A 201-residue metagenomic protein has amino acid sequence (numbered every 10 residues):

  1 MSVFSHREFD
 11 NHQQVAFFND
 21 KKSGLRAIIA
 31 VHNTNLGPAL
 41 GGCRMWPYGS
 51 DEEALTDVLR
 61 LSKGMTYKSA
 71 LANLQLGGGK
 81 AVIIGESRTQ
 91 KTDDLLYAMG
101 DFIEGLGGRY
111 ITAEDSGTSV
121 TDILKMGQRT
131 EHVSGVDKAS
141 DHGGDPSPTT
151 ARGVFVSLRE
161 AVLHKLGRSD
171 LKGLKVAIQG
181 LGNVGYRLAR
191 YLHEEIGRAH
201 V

Functional and structural regions predicted by a protein language model:
M1-G144: N-terminal ligand-binding/catalytic initiation module
D145-H200: Glycine-rich phosphate/diphosphate-binding loop of Rossmann-like nucleotide-binding domains
